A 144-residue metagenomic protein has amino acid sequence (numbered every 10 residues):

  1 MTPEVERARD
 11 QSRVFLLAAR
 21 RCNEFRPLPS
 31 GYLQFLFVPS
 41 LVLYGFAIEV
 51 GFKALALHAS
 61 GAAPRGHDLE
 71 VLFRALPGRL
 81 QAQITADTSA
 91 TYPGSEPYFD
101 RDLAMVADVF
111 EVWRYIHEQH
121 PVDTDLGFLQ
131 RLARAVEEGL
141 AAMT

Functional and structural regions predicted by a protein language model:
M1-D10, L16, S60-T144: Long, charged low-complexity segments
M1-P39, A56-A59: Charged alpha-helical initiation segments
S40-L55: Extended, hydrophobic/aromatic-rich amphipathic alpha-helical segments that build helical scaffolds
